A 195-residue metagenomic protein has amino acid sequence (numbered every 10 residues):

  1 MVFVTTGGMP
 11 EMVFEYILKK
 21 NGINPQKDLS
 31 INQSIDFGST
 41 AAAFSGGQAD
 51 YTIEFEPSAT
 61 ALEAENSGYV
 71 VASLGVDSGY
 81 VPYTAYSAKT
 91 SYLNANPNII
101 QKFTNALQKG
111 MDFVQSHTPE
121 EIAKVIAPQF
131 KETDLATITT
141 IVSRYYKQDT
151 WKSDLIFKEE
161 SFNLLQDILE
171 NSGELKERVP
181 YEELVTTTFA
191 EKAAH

Functional and structural regions predicted by a protein language model:
M1-E65, E159-L164: Bilobed "Venus flytrap"/periplasmic-binding protein-like clamshell domains and structurally analogous long
V2-G7, Q33-F37, L74, A88 (+2 more regions): Short acidic/polar alpha-helix capping motifs at helix-coil junctions
P25, Y69, K176-E177: Residue-level detector of short coil/turn "hinge" positions at structural boundaries
D28, A72-S73, T137, V179-P180: Residue-level detector of family-conserved "landmark" positions at structurally sensitive sites
D36-Q129: Pocket-lining segment of extracytoplasmic ligand-binding domains
K89, K158, T186-T188: Residue-level signal for threonine
N94-L175: Secondary-structure end/capping motifs
N163-H195: Conserved C-terminal helix/tail region of periplasmic/extracytoplasmic solute-binding proteins
